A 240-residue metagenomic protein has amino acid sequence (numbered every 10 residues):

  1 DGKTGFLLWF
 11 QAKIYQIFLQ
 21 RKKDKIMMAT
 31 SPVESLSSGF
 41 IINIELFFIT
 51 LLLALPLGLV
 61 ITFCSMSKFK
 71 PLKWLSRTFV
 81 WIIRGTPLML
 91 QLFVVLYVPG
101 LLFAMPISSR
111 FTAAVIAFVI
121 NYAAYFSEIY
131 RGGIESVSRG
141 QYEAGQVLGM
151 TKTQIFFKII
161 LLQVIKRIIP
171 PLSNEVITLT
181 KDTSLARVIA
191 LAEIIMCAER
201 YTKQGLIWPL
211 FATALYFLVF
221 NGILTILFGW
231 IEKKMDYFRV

Functional and structural regions predicted by a protein language model:
G2-Q11: Extreme N-terminal basic, low-complexity initiation segments that serve as generic localization/processing leaders
F10, I14, Q20-V240: Transmembrane alpha-helices and adjacent helix-loop boundaries
